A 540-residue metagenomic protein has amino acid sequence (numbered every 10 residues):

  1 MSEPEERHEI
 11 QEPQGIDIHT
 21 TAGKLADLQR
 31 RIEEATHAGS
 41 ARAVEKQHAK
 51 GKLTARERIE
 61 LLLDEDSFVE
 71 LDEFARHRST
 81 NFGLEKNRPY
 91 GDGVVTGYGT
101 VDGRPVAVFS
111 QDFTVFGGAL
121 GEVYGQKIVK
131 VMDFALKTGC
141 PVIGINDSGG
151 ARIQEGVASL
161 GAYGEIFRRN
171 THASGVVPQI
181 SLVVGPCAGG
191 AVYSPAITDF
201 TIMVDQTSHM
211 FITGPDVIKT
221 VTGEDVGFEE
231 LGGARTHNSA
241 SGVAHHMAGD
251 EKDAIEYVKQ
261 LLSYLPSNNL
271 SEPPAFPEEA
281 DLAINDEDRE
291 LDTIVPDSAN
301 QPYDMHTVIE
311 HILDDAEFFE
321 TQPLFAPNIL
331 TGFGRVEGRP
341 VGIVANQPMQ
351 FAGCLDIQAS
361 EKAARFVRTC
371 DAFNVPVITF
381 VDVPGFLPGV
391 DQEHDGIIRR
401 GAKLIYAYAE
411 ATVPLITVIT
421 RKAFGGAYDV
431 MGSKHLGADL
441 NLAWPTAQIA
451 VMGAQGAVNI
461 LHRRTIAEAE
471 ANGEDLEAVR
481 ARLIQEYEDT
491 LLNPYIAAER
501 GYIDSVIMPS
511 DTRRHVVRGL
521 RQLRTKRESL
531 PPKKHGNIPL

Functional and structural regions predicted by a protein language model:
M1-L540: Ligand-binding clefts of soluble mixed alpha/beta catalytic domains
